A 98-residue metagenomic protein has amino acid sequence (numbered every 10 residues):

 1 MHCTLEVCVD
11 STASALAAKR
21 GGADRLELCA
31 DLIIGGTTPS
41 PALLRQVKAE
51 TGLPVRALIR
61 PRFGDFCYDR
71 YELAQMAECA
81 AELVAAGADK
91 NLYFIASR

Functional and structural regions predicted by a protein language model:
M1-S11, I59-A77, S97-R98: Active-site mouth loops of central-metabolism enzymes
H2-D24, D31, G35-T38: N-terminal pre-domain/capping segments
C3-V9, L26-L28, V47, V55-I59 (+1 more regions): Hydrophobic faces of well-ordered beta-strands that scaffold small-molecule active sites in alpha/beta enzyme cores
A18, V47, L83: Conserved, mostly hydrophobic/aromatic
G21, E50, A86-G87: Structural motif
G36-F63: Alpha-helix-loop-beta-strand connector modules within alpha/beta enzyme cores
A85-R98: Hydrophobic, well-structured mid-protein blocks that either form specific transmembrane helices
